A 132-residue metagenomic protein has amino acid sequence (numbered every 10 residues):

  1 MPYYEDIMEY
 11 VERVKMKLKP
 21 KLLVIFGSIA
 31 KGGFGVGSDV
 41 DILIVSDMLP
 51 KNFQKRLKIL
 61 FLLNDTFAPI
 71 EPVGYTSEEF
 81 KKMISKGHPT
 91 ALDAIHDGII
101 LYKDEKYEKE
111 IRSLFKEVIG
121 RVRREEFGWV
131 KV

Functional and structural regions predicted by a protein language model:
M1-L22, A30-V36, D47-V132: Catalytic core of pol beta-like nucleotidyltransferases
S38-V40: A short beta-strand element within the Helicase C-terminal
L43-V45: Short hydrophobic/aromatic beta-strand micro-patches that form the beta-sheet surface supporting nucleotide- or nucleic
